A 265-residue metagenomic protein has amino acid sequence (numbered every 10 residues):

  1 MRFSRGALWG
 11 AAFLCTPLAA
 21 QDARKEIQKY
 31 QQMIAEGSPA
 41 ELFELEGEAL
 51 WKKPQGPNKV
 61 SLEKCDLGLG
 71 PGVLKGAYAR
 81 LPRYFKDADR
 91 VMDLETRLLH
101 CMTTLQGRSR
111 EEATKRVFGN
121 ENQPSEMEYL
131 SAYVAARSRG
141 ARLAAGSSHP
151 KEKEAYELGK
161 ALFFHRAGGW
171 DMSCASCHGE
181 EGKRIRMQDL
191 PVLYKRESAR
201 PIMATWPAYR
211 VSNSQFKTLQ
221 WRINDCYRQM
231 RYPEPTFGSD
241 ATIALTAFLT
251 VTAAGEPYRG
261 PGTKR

Functional and structural regions predicted by a protein language model:
M1, T16-P17, K195: Short, flexible coil/linker elements and helix-boundary hinge sites characteristic of intrinsically disordered
M1-L8: Bacterial N-terminal signal peptides that target proteins for export
A11-A20: Hydrophobic h-region of N-terminal signal peptides that target proteins for export in Gram-negative bacteria
Q21-L42, K52-Y129, R139-G140, H165-R265: Electron-transfer interface patches adjacent to heme c in soluble/periplasmic c-type cytochromes and di-/multiheme
Q32-A49, A141-K160: Short, charged low-complexity linear segments at domain edges
Y133-A136: Glycine-rich, acidic and aromatic/proline-enriched surface loops and short helix-turn segments that act as binding
